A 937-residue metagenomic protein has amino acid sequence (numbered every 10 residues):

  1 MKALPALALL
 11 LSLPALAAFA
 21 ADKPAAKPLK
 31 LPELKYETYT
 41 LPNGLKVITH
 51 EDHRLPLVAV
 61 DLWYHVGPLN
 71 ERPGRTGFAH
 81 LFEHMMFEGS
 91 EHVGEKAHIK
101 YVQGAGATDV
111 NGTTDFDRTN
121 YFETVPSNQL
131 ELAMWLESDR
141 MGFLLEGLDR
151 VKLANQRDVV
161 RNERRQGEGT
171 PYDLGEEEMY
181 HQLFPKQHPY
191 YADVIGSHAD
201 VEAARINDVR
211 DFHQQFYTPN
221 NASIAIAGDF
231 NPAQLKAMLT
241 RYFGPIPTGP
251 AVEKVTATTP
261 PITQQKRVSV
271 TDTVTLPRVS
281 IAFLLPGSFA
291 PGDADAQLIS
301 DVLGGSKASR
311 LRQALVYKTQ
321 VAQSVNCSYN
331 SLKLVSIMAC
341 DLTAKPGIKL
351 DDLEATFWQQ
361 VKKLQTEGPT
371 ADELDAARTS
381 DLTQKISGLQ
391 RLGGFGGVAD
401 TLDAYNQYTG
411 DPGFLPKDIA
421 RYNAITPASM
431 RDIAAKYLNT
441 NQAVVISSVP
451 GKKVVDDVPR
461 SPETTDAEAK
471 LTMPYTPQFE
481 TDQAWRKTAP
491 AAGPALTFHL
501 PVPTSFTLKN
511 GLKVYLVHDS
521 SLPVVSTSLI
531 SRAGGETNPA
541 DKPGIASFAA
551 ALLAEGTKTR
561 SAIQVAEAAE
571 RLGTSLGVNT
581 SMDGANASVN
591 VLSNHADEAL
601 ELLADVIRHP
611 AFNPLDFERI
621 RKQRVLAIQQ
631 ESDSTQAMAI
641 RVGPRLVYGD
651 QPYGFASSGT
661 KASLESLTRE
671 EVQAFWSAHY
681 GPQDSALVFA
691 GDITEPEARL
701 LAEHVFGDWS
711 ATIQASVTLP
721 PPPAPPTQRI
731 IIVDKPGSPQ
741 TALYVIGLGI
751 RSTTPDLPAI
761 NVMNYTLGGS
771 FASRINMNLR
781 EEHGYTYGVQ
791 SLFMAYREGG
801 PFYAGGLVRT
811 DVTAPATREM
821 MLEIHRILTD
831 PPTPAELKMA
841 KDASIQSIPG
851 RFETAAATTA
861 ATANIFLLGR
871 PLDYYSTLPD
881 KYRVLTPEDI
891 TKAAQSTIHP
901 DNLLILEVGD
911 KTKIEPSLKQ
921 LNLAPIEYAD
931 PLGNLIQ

Functional and structural regions predicted by a protein language model:
A6-A15: Bacterial N-terminal signal peptides
A18-I48, N231-T271, Q313, Y405 (+5 more regions): Proteolytic maturation boundary segments
H50, L55-P73, G77-L81, K96-F143 (+16 more regions): M16 family metallopeptidases and their MPP-like homologs
T113, Q214-F216, T258-T259, V270-T273 (+11 more regions): Replace "in large, NTP-powered and nucleic-acid-processing enzymes" with "in large, NTP-powered factors and other
R150, N155-R157, Y172, R210-Y242 (+6 more regions): Non-catalytic, conformational "gating/processing" segments within enzyme and secreted inhibitor domains
V159-G167, T258-D272, R378-G388, V591 (+3 more regions): Short, conserved secondary-structure transition motifs
D200-R205, V209, L664-T668, V672: Alpha-helical scaffold elements lining the catalytic groove of polysaccharide deacetylases
